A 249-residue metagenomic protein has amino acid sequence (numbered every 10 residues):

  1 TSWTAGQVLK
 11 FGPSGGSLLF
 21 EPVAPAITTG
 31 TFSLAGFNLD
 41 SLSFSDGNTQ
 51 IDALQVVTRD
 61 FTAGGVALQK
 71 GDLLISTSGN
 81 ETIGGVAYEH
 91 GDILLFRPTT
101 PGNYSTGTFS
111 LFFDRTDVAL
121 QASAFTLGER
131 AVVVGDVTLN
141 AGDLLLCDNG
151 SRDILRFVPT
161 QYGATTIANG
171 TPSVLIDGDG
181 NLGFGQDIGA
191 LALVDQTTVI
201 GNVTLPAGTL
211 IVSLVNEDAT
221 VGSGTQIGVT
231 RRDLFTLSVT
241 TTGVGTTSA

Functional and structural regions predicted by a protein language model:
T1-A249: Sequence/structural signature of beta-propeller domains
